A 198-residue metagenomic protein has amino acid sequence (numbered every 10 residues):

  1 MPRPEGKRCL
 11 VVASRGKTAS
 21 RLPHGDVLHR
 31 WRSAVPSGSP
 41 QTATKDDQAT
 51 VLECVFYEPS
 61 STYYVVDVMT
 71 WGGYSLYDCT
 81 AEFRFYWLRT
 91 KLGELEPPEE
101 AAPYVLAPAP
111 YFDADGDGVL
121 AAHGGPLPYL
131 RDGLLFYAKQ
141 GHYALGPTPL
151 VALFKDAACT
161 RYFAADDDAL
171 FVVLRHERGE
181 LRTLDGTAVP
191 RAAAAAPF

Functional and structural regions predicted by a protein language model:
M1-A19, G93-F198: Nucleic-acid 5′ end/cap handling module spanning
M1-L120, P126: Covalent nucleotidyltransferase
